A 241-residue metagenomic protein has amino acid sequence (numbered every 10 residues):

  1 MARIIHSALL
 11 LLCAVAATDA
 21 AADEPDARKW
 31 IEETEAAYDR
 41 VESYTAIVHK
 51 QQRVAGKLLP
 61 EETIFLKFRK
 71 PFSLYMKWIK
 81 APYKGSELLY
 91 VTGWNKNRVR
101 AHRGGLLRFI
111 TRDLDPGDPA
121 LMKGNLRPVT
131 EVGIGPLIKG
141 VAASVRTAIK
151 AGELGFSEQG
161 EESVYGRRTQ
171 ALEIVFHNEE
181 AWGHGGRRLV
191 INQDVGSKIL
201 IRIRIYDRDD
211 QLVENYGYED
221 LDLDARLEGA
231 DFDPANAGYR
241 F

Functional and structural regions predicted by a protein language model:
M1, C13, L107-R112, Q170: Non-cleavable N-terminal signal-anchor transmembrane helices
M1-A8: Bacterial N-terminal signal peptides that target proteins for export
L11-A20: Hydrophobic h-region of N-terminal signal peptides that target proteins for export in Gram-negative bacteria
D19-P60, K67-S73, K80-P82, E153-E162 (+1 more regions): N-terminal leader/targeting segments and the immediate start of mature chains
E24-P25, R53-A55, P119-F241: Gly/Pro-enriched, hydrophobic low-complexity segments that function as extracytoplasmic propeptides/linkers
R40-E42, K67-L74, V91-R98, R167 (+2 more regions): Short, solvent-exposed coil/turn segments at beta-strand boundaries
H49-Q51, R69-F72, I79-P82, G93-N95 (+5 more regions): Solvent-exposed coil/turn segments that connect beta secondary-structure elements in extracytoplasmic/periplasmic
K57, I64-P136, Q211-E214: An acidic-aromatic
